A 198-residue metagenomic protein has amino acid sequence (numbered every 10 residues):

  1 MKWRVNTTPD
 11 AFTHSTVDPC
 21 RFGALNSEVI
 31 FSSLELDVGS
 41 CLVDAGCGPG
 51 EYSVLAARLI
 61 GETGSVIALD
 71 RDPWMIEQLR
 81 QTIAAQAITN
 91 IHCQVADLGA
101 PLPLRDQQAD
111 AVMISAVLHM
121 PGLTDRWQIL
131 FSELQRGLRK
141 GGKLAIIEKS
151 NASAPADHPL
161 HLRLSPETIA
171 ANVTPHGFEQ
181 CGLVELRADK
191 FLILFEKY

Functional and structural regions predicted by a protein language model:
N6-L25: Class I SAM-dependent methyltransferase Rossmann-like catalytic core, especially the SAM/SAH-binding loop
R21-S40: Conserved alpha-helix/loop element of class I SAM-dependent methyltransferases that forms part of the SAM/SAH-binding
V43, P49-A100: Class I SAM-dependent methyltransferase SAM/SAH-binding core
G99-V112: A short acidic, Gly/Pro-enriched loop at the edge of an enzyme's catalytic core that lines a small-molecule cofactor
Q128-K140: A short glycine-rich, Lys/Arg-flanked "PGG" loop and its adjoining helix->strand segment in the class I
G141-E148: Conserved beta-strand signature within the Rossmann-like core of class I S-adenosyl-L-methionine
D157-H176, Q180: Conserved Class I S-adenosyl-L-methionine
G182-Y198: Core SAM-dependent methyltransferase catalytic element
